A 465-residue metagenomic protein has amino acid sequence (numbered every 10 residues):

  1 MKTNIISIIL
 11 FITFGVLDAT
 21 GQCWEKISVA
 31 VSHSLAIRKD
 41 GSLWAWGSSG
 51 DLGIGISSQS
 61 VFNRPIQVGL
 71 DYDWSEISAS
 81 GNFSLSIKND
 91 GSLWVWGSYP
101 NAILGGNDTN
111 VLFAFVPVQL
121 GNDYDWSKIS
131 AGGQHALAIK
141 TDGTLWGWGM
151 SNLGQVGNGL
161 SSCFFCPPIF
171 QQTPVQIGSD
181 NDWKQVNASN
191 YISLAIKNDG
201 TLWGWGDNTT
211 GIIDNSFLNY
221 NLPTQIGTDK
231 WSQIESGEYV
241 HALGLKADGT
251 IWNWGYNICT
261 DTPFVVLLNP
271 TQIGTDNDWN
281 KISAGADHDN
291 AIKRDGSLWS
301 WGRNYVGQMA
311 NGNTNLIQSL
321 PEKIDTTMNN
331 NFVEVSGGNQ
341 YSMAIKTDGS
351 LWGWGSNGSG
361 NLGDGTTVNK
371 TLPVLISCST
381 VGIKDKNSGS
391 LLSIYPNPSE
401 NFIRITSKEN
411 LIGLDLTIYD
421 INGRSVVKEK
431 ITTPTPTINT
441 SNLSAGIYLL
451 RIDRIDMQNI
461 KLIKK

Functional and structural regions predicted by a protein language model:
M1-C23, I383, T437, L449 (+1 more regions): Bacterial Sec-dependent N-terminal signal peptides
T20-C23, L375-G389: Low-complexity, Pro/Thr/Ser/Gly/Ala-rich linker/spacer regions in secreted, extracellular modular proteins
T20-G47, I66, M343, S350-G353: An edge-strand/N-cap motif at the start of beta-rich repeat modules
K26, K39-S42, D73-E76, N89-S92 (+10 more regions): Tandem repeat domain/solenoid detector
H33, W44-I66, W94-V118, G149-V175 (+4 more regions): Short glycine/serine- and acidic-residue-enriched loop/turn motifs that recur at repeat junctions
H33-A36, A45, F83-S86, V95 (+12 more regions): Conserved core positions of repeat-based scaffolds
S336, Y341-T380: Blade-level signature of beta-propeller repeat domains, shared across WD40, Kelch, NHL, RCC1 and BNR/Asp-box propellers
K386-Y395, S399-K465: C-terminal outer-membrane/trafficking sorting elements
